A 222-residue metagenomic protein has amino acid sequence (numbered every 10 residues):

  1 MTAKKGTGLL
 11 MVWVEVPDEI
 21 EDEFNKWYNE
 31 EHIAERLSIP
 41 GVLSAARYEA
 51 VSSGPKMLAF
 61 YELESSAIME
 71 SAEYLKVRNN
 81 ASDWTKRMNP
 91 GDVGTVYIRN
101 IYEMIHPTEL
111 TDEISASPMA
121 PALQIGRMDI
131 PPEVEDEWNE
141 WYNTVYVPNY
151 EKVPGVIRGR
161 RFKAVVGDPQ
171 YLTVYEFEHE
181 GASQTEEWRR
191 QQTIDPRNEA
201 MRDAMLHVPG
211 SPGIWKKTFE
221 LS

Functional and structural regions predicted by a protein language model:
M1-S222: Macromolecular interaction modules
